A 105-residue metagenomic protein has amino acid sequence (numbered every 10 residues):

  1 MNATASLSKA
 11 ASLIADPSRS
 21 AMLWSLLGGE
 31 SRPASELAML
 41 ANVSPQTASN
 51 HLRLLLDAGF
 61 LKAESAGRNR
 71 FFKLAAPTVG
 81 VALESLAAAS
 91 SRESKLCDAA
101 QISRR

Functional and structural regions predicted by a protein language model:
M1-S6, G28, V79-R105: Amphipathic alpha-helical dimerization/coiled-coil segments that flank or bridge DNA-binding/regulatory modules
A5-S44, R70-P77: N-terminal helix-turn-helix DNA-binding core of bacterial DNA-binding proteins
A10-A11, P45, G59, A100: Short amphipathic alpha-helical segments, especially helix-boundary/capping motifs
L52-R53: Short, hydrophobic-biased segments on the C-terminal half of alpha helices that form "recognition helices"
L56-A66, R70-K73: Beta-hairpin "wing" of winged helix-turn-helix
